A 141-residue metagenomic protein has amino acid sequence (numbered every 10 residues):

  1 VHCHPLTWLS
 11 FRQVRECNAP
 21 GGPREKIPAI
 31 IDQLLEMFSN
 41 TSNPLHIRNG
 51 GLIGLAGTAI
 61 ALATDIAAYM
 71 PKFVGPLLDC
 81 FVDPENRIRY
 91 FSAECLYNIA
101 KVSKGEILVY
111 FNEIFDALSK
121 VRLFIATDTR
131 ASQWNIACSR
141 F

Functional and structural regions predicted by a protein language model:
V1, I27, H46, F111 (+4 more regions): Localized chelating/binding microdomains that coordinate divalent metal ions or stabilize phosphate-bearing
V1-H2, Q33-T41, P76-C80, A117-V121: Alpha-solenoid HEAT/Armadillo-like helical repeat scaffolds in large eukaryotic proteins
V1-P23: N-terminal "cap/leader" segments of large eukaryotic alpha-helical scaffolds
H4, S42-P44, P84-E85, I125-T127: Short inter-helical turns and helix N-cap capping residues of alpha-solenoid HEAT/ARM repeat scaffolds
H4, W8-F11, R48, R89 (+1 more regions): Residue-level detector of extended alpha-helical repeat arrays and alpha-solenoid scaffolds
V14-P20, G51-L62, L77-F81, S92-S103 (+2 more regions): Hydrophobic residues within the alpha-helices of tandem HEAT/HEAT-like
P23-L35, A63-G75, K104-D116: Core helices of alpha-solenoid repeat scaffolds
